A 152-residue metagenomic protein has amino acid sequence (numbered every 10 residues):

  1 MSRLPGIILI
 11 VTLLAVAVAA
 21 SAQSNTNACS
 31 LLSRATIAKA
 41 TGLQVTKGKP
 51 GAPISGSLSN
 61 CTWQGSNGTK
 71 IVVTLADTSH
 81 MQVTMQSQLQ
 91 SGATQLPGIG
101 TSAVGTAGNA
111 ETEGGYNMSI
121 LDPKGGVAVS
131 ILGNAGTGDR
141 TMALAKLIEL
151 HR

Functional and structural regions predicted by a protein language model:
M1-L9: Bacterial N-terminal signal peptides that target proteins for export
R3, A22-N25, H80: Compositionally biased regions
L9-I10, A20: Cleavable N-terminal signal peptides
A15-A19: N-terminal signal peptide c-region/cleavage motif recognized by signal peptidases
A20-L58, Q95, T137-R152: N-terminal "mature-domain start" segment
Q23-S24, T94-R152: A short, solvent-exposed beta-edge/loop patch
K39, L43-G115: Short, solvent-exposed recognition patches
